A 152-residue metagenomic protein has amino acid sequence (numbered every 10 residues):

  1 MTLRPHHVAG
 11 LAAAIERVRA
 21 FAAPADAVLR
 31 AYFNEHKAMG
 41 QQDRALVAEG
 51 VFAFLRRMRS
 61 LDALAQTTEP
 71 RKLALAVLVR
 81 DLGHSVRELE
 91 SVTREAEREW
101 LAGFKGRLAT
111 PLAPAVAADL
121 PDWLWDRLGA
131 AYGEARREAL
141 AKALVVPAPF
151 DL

Functional and structural regions predicted by a protein language model:
M1-D151: Class I Rossmann-like S-adenosyl-L-methionine
